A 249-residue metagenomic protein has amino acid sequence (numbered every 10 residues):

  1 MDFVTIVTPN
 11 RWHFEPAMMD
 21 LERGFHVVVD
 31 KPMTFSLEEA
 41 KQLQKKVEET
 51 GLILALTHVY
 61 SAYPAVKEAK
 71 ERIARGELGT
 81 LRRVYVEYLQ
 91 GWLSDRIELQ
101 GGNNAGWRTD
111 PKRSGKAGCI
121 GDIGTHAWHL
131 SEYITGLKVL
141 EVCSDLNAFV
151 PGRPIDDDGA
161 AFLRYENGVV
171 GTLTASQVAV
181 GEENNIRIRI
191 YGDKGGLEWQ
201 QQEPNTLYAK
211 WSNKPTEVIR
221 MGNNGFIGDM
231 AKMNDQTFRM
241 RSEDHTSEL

Functional and structural regions predicted by a protein language model:
M1-K46: Beta-loop-alpha module in the N-terminal Rossmann-like domain of NAD(P)-dependent dehydrogenases, especially those
T5, Y85-V86, C143-S144, T172-A175: Short beta-strand segments
I6, V29, F35, L54-L56 (+2 more regions): Hydrophobic residues in well-ordered beta-strands that form the structural core
R23-F25, T50-L52, V169: A short helix->loop->beta-strand "cap" motif at the edges of active sites that frequently abuts
D30, K112-G118, R239-R241: A short acidic, glycine-rich active-site loop that binds or catalyzes chemistry on phosphate/adenosine moieties
L52, Y60-R153, L207: Predominantly a Rossmann-like dinucleotide-binding segment in NAD(P)-dependent oxidoreductases
V59, Y133, A160, Y165 (+2 more regions): C-terminal glycine/acidic-rich active-site capping loop/insertion
L137-V142, F149-P151, G159-G195: Glycine-rich, aromatic-lined ligand/substrate-binding cores of catalytic and carbohydrate-binding domains
